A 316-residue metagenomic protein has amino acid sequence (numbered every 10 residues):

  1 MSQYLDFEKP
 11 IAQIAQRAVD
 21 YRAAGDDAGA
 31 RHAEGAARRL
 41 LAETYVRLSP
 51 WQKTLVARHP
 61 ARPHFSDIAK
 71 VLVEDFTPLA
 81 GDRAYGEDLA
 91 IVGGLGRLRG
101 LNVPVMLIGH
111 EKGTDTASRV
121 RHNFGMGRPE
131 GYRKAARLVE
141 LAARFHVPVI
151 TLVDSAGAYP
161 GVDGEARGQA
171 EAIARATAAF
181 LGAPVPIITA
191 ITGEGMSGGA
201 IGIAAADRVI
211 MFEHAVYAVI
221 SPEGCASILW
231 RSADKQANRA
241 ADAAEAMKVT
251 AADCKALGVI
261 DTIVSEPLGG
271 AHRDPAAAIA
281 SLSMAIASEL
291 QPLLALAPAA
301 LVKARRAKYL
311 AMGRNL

Functional and structural regions predicted by a protein language model:
M1-P104, K112, A276-L316: Intrinsically disordered, low-complexity segments enriched in small/flexible residues
I14, S49, L107, D154 (+3 more regions): Terminal peptide-recognition signature
D26-A28, G131-Y132, K235: Short, motif-level signal for alpha-helix interfacial/capping segments enriched in acidic residues and aromatics/proline
T54-A57, R121-F124, G269-H272: Short hinge/gating elements
P63-F65, D115-A117, Y159-G161: Short active-site-adjacent helix-start/loop capping segments
D82-R83, G93-L98, R137-L141, A176-F180 (+2 more regions): A generic local secondary-structure boundary/capping motif
E87, G93, P104-L152, A170-R175: Glycine-rich beta-alpha loop segments
V153-A287, Q291, A295: Conserved catalytic cores of soluble enzyme domains, especially glycine-rich substrate-binding beta-alpha loops
